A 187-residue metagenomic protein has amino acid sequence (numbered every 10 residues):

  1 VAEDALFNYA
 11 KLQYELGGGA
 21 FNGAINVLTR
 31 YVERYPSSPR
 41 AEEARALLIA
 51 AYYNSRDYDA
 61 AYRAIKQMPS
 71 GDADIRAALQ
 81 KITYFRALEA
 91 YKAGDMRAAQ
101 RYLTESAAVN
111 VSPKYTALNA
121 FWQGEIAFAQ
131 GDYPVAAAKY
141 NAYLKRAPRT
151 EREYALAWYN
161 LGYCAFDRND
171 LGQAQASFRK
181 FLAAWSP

Functional and structural regions predicted by a protein language model:
V1-P187: Acidic, polar-rich low-complexity tracts and alpha-helical solenoid repeat scaffolds
